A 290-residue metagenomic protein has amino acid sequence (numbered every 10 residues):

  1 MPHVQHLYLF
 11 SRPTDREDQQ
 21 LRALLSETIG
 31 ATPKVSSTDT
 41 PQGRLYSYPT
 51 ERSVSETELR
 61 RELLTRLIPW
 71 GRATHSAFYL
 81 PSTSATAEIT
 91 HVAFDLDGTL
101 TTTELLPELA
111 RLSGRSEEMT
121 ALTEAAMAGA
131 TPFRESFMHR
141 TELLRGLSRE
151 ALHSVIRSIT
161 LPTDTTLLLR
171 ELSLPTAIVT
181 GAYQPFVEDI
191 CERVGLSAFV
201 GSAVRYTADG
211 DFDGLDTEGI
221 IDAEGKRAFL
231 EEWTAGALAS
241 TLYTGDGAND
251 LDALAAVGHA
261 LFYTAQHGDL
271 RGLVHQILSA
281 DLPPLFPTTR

Functional and structural regions predicted by a protein language model:
M1-H3, R16, E56, R61 (+1 more regions): C-terminal cap/substrate-recognition subdomain and adjoining C-terminal extension of metal-dependent phosphatase-like
H3-R12, G30-R52, T83-H91, L96-V204: Alpha-helical substrate-recognition element adjacent to the catalytic core
L7-A23: N-terminal intrinsically disordered, low-complexity segments enriched in Ser/Pro/Thr/Gly
Q20-I29, T57-G71: Short amphipathic alpha-helices in soluble, non-transmembrane regions that often serve as interface/regulatory elements
G30-A31, I68, R72, L196 (+1 more regions): Short aromatic/hydrophobic-glycine micro-motifs
T74-S84: Short, basic/aromatic recognition patches
